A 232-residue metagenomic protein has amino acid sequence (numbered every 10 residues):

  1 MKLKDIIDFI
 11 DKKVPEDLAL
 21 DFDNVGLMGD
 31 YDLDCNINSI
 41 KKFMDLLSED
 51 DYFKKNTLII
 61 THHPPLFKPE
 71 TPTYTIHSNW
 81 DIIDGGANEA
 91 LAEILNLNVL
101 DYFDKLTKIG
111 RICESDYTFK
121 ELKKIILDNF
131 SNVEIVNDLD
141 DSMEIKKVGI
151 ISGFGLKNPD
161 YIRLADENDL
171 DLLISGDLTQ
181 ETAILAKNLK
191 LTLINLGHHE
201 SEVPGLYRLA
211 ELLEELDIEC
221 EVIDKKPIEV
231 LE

Functional and structural regions predicted by a protein language model:
M1-E232: Active-site catalytic microenvironments in core metabolic enzymes, especially phosphate/sugar-handling
